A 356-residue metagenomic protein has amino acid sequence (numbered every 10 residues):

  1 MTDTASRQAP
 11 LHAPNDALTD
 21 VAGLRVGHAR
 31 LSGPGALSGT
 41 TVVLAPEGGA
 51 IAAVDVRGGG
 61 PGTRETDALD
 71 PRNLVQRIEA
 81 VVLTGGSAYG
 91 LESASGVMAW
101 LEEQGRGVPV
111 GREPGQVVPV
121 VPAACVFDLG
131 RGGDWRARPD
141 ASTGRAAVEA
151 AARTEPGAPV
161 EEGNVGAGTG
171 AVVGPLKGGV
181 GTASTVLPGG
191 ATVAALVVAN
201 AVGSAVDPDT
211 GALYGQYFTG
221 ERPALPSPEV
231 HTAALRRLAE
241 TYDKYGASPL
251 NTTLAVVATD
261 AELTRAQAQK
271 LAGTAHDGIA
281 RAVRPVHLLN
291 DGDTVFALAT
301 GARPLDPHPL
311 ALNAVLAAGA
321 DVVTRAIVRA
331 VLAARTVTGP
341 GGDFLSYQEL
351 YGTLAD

Functional and structural regions predicted by a protein language model:
T2-S95, A99-D356: A structural signal for small-residue-enriched, beta-sheet-centric alpha/beta enzyme cores and oligomeric scaffold folds
